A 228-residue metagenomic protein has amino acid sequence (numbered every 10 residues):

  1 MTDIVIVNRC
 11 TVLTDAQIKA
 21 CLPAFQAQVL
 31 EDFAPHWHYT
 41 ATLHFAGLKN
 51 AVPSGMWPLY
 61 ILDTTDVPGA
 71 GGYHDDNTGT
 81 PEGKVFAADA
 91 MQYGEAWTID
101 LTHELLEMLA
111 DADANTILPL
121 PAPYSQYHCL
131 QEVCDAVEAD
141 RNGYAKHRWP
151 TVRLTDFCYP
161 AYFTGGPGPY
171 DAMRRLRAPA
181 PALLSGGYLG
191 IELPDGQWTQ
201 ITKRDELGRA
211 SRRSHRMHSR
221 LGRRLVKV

Functional and structural regions predicted by a protein language model:
M1-Y60, R177, L183, Y188-V228: A metal-dependent hydrolase signature that marks the N-terminal structural subdomain at the beginning of catalytic folds
R9, I61-T65, A88, T102 (+1 more regions): Active-site-proximal beta-strand/loop segments in catalytic clefts of secreted hydrolases
Q28, M108, A122-P123: Short, surface-exposed linear patches
A34, L106, A110-N115: Hydrophobic/aromatic-lined pockets within catalytic cores
T65-G69, Y73-P81, V85-M91, E95 (+1 more regions): Metalloprotease/metallohydrolase-associated module, dominated by Zn2+-dependent proteases
Y93-L106: Short alpha-helix carrying the canonical HExxH Zn2+-binding catalytic motif
